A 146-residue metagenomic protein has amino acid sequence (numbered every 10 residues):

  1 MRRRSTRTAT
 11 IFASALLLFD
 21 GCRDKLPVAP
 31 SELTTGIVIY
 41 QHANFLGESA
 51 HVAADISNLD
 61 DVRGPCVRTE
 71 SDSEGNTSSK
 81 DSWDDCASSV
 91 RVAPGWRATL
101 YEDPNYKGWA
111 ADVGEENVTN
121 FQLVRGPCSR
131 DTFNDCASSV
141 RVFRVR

Functional and structural regions predicted by a protein language model:
M1-I11: Bacterial N-terminal signal peptides that target proteins for export
A13-L16: Alpha-helical transmembrane segments
L18-G21: C-terminal motif of bacterial Sec signal peptides marking the signal peptidase cleavage site
R23-R146: Compact beta-sheet-dominated domain cores in extracellular/mature segments
